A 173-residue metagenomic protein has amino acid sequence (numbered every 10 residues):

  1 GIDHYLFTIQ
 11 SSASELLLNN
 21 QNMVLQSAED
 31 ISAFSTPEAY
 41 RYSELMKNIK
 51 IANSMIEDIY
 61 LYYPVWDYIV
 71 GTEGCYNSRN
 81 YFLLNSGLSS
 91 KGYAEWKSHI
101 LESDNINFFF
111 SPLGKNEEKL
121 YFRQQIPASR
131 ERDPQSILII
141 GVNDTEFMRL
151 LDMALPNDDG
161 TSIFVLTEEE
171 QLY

Functional and structural regions predicted by a protein language model:
G1-E29: Juxtamembrane extracytoplasmic/periplasmic/luminal helical "stalk" adjacent to the first N-terminal
G1-F7, A13, Y42, Q125 (+2 more regions): Short intrinsically disordered, low-complexity coil segments enriched in acidic
L18, I59-D67, S162-Q171: Short hydrophobic alpha-helical segments used for membrane anchoring or interfacial signaling
V24-Q26, D67-C75, E170-Y173: Amphipathic coiled-coil signal-relay and dimerization helices
I31-Y42: Signal-transducing coiled-coil linker helices
R41-N53, A128-Y173: Solvent-exposed, extracytoplasmic
K50-G141: Extracytoplasmic/periplasmic ligand-binding sensor regions of membrane-associated signaling proteins
